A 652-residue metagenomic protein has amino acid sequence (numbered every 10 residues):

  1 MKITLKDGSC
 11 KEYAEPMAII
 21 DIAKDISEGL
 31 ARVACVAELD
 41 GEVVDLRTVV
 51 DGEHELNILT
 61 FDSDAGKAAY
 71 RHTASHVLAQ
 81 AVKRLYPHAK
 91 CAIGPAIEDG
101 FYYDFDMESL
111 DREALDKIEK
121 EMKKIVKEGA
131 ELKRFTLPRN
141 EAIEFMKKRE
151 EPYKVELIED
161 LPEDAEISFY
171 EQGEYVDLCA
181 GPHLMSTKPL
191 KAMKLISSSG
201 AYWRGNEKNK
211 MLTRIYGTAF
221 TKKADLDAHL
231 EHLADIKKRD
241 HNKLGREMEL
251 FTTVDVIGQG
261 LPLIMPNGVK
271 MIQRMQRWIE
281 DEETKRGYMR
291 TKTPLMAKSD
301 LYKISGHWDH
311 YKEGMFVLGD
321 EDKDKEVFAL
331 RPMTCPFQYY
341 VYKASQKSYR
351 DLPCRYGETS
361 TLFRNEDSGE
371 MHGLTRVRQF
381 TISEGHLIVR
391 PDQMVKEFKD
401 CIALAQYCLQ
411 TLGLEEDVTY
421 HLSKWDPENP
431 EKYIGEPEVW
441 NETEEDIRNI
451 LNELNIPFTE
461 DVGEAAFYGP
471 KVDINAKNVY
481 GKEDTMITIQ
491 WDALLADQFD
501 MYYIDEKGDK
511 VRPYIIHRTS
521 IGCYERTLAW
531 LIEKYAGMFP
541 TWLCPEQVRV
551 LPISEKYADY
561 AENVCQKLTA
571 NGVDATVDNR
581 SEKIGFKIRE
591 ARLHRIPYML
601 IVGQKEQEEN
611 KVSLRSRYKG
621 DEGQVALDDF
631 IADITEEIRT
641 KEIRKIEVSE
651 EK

Functional and structural regions predicted by a protein language model:
M1-K90, I97-K652: NTP/phosphate- and nucleic-acid-binding module
